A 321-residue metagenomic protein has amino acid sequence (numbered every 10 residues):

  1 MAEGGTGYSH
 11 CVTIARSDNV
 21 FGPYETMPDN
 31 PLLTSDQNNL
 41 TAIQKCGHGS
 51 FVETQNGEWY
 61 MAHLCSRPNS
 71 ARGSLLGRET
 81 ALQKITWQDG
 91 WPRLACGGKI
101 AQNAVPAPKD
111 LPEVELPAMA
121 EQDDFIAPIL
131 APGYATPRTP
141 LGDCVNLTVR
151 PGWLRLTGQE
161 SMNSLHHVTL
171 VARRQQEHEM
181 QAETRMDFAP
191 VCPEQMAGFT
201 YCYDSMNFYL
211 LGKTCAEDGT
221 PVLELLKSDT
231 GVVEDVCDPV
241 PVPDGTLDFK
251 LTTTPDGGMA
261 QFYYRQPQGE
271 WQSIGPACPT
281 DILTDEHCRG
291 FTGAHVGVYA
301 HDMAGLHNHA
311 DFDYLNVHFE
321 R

Functional and structural regions predicted by a protein language model:
M1-R321: Carbohydrate-active catalytic/glycan-binding domains of CAZyme proteins, especially the secreted or lumenal ectodomains
